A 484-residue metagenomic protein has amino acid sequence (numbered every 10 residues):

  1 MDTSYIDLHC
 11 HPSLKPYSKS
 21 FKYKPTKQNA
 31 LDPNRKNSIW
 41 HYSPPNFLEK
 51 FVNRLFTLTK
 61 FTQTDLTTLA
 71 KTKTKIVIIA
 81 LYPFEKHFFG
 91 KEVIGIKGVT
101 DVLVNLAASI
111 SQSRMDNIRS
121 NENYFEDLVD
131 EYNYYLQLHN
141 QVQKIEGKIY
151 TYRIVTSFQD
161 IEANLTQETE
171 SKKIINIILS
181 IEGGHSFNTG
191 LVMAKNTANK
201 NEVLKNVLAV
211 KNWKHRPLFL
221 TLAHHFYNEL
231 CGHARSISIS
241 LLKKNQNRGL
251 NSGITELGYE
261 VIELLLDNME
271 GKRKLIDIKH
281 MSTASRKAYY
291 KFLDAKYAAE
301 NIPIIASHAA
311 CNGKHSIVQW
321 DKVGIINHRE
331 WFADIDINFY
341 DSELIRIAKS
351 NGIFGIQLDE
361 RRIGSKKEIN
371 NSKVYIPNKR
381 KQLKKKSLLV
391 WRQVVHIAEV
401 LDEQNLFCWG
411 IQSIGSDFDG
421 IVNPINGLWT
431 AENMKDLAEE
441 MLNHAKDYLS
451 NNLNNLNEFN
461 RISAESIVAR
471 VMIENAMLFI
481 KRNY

Functional and structural regions predicted by a protein language model:
M1-M269, A284-R286, L293-A299, I304 (+2 more regions): N-terminal hydrophobic targeting/anchoring segments and the immediately downstream early-domain regions of hydrolases
K274-K279: Short catalytic-loop micro-motif centered on adjacent basic/acidic residues
